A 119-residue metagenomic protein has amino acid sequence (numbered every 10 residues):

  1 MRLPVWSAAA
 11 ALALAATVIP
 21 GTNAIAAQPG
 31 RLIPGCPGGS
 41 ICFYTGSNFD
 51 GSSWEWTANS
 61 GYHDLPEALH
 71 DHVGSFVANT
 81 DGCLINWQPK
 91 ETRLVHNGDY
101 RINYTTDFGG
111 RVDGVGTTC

Functional and structural regions predicted by a protein language model:
R2-A10, P20-C119: Compact beta-sheet-dominated domain cores in extracellular/mature segments
A15-T17: Hydrophobic alpha-helical transmembrane segments of integral membrane proteins, especially lipid-exposed positions
